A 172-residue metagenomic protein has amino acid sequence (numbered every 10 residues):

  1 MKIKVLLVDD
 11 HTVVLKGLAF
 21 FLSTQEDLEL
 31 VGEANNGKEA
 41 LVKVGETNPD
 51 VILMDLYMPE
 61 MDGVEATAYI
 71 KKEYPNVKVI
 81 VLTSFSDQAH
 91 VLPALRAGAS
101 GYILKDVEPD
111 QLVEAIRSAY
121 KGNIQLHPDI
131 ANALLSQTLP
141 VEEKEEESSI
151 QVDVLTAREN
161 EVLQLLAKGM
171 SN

Functional and structural regions predicted by a protein language model:
D9, D55, T83: Active-site residues of response regulator receiver
D27-N35, K43: Short hydrophobic/Thr-rich beta-strand motif most characteristic of the beta2 strand and flanking loop of CheY-like
N36-E39, D62-E65: Acidic catalytic/metal-coordinating carboxylates
T47-L53: Active-site beta3 strand of CheY-like receiver
M58: Receiver (REC) domain active-site loop signature in two-component systems and cognate sites in sensor histidine kinases
A89, V107-Y120, I124, P128-L134: C-terminal output helix
S136-L165: Regulatory hinge/linker segments at domain boundaries that couple sensory/effector modules to output domains
